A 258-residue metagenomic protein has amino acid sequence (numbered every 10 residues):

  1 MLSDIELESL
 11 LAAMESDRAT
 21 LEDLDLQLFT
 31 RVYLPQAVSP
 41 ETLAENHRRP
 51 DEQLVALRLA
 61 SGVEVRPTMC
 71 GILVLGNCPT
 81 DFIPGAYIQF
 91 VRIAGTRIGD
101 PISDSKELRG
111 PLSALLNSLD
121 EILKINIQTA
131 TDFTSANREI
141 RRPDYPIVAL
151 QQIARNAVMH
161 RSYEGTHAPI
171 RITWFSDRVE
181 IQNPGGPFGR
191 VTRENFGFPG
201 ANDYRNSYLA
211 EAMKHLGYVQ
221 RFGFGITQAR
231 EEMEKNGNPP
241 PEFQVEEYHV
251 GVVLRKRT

Functional and structural regions predicted by a protein language model:
M1-T166, W174, R190, E194-N202 (+1 more regions): Active-site helix-to-loop segments that bind/position phosphate- or nucleotide-bearing substrates and donors across
C78, P184, R255: Surface loops and adjacent helix of pleckstrin homology
V148, N202-A210, K214-G237: Glycine-rich phosphate-binding loop
V179-G217, T258: Glycine-rich/acidic phosphate-handling loop/turn and adjacent ATP-lid/helix of nucleotide-binding kinase/ATPase domains
N238-Q244: Glycine-rich ATP-binding loops of the HATPase_c
V250-R257: Short C-terminal beta-strand
